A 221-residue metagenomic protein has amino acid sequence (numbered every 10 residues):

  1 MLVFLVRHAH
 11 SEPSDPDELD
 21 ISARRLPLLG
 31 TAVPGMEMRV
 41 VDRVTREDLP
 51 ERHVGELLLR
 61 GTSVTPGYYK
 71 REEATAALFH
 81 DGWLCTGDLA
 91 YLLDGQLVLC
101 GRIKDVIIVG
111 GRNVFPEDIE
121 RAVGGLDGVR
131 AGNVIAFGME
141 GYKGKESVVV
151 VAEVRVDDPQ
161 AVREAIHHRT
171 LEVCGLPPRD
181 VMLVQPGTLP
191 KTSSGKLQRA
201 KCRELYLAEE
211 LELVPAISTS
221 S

Functional and structural regions predicted by a protein language model:
M1, L49, G67-Y68, E117 (+3 more regions): Short helix/loop capping segments that flank catalytic or ligand/cofactor-binding pockets
M1-A23, E37: Gly/Ser/Thr-rich phosphate-binding loop
L5-H8, D42, G141: Acidic/polar residues at beta-strand termini and the immediately following turn/coil
P27-R52, E56-P116, G144: Conserved ATP-binding/catalytic segment of the ANL
V44, E140-Y142, R155, Q185-P190: Short, internal active-site loops enriched in acidic
G61, P66-G67, L89-C174: AMP-binding/adenylate-forming catalytic core of the ANL superfamily
I107, N133-G138, V149-V150, H167-S220: Conserved C-terminal "lid"/linker of ANL adenylate-forming enzymes
